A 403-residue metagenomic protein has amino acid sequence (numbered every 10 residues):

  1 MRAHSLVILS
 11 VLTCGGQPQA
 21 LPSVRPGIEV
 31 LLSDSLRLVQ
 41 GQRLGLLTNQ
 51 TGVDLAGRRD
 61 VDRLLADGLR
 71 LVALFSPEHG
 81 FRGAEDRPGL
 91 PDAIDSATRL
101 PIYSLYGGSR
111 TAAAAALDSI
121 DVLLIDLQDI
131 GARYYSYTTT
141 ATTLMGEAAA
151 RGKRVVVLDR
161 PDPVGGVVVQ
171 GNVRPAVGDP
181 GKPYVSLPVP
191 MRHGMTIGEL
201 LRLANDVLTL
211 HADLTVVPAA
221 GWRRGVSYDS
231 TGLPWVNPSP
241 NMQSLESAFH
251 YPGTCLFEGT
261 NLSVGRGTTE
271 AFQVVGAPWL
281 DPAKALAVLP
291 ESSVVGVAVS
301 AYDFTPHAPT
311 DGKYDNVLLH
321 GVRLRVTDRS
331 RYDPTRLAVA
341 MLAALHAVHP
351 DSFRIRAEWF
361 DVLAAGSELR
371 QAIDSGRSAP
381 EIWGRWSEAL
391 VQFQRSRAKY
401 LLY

Functional and structural regions predicted by a protein language model:
A3-V24: Bacterial Sec-dependent signal peptides at the C-terminal "C-region" and cleavage site
V72-E78, L158: Short internal beta-strands
G83-R87, V156-P180: Glycine-rich, charge-decorated loop segments at or immediately adjacent to ligand/cofactor-binding or catalytic sites
R87-I120, A132: Glycine-rich oxoanion-binding loops at beta->alpha junctions
D129-A141: Glycine/threonine-rich flexible loop motifs
P180-P252: Conserved anion/nucleotide-ligand pocket segment
W222-F304: Glycine-rich, aromatic-lined ligand/substrate-binding cores of catalytic and carbohydrate-binding domains
G276-R385: Conserved functional hotspot residues or short segments at active or partner-binding sites across diverse domains
